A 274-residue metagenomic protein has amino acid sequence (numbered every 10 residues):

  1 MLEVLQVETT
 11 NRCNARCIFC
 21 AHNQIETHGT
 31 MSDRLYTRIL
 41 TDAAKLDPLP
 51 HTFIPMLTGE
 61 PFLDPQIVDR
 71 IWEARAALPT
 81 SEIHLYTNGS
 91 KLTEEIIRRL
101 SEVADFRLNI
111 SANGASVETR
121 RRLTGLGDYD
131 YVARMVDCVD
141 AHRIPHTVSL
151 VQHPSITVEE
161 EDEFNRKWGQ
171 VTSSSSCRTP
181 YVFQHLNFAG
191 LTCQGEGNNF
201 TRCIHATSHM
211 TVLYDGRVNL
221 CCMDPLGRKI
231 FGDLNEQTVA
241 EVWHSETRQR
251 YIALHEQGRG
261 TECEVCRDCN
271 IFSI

Functional and structural regions predicted by a protein language model:
M1-R107, E118-D130: Conserved alpha-helical substructure of the radical SAM core
V4, D47-M56, A77-H84, V103-A112 (+2 more regions): Conserved C-terminal portion of the radical SAM core fold that forms the substrate/S-adenosylmethionine-binding
N11, N23, G59, G89-K91 (+5 more regions): Short, flexible active-site-adjacent loop segments at beta-strand->alpha-helix junctions, enriched in small/polar
R12, F19, R202-H205, V265-D268: Short, cysteine/histidine-rich loop/knuckle motifs that typically chelate Zn2+
F19, N23-E26, S174, H209 (+2 more regions): Secreted/processed peptides and extracellular or luminal domains of membrane proteins
T27-G29, P61-D64, T93, S116-T119 (+4 more regions): Short catalytic/ligand-binding loop motif for oxyanion handling, primarily in non-cytosolic enzymes, centered on
I67, I96-I97, R122, E159-E163 (+2 more regions): Short aromatic-enriched loop/helix-cap "lid" or pocket-rim segments at secondary-structure transitions that line
R134-P145, R166-T201, R217-N219, M223-I274: C-terminal accessory region of radical SAM enzymes
